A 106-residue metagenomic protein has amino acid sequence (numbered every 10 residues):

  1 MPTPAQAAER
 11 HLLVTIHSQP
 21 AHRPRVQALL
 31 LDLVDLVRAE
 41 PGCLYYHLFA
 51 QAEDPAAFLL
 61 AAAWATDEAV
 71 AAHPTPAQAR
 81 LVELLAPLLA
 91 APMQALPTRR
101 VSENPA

Functional and structural regions predicted by a protein language model:
M1-A8, H47-A56, V82-A106: Glycine-rich beta-strand-turn "strand-cap" elements at beta-sheet edges
A5, R38-L44, A63-L96: An amphipathic, aromatic/His-enriched active-site/gating alpha helix that lines ligand/cofactor pockets
R10-H17, H47-P74: Short, well-ordered beta-strand segments in beta-rich or mixed alpha/beta enzyme and ligand-binding folds
H17-V26: Short, surface-exposed ligand-recognition loops at beta-strand->loop->(often short) alpha-helix junctions that present
R25-A28, A72: Short, solvent-exposed alpha-helical surface patches in well-structured domains
L31, L44-Y46: Short structured motifs
